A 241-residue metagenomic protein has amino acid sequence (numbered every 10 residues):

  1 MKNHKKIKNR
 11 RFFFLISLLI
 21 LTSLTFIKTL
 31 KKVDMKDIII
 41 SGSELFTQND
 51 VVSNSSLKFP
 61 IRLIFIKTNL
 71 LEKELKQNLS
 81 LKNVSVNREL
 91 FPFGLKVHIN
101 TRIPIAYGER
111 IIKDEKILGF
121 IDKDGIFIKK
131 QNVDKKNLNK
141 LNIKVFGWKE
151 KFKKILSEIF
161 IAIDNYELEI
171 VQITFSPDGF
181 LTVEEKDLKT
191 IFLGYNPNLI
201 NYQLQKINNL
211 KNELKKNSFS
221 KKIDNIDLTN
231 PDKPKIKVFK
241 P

Functional and structural regions predicted by a protein language model:
M1-I39, E44-R62, N69-K73, Q77 (+1 more regions): Charged, solvent-exposed interaction patches on well-folded alpha/beta domains that mediate macromolecular contacts
